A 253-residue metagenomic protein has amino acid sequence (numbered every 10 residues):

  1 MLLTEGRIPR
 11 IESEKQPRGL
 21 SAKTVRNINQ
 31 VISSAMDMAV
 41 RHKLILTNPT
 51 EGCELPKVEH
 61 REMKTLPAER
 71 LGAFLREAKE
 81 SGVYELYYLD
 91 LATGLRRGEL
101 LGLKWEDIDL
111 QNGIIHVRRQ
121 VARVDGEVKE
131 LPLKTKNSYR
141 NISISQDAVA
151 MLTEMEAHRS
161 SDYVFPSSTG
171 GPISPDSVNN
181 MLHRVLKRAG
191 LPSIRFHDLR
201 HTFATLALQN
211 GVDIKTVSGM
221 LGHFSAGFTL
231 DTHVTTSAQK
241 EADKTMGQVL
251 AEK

Functional and structural regions predicted by a protein language model:
M1-R18, D37: Basic/aromatic-enriched alpha-helical hairpins
E12, R18-A22, R26-V31, R41-L103 (+6 more regions): Basic, Lys/Arg- and aromatic-enriched nucleic-acid-binding interface segment
E14, R18, A22, A73-Y84 (+5 more regions): Short, basic (Lys/Arg/His-rich) helix/loop patches that form interaction surfaces in the mid-to-C-terminal regions
Q30, S34, Q146-A150, N180 (+2 more regions): Generic recognition of well-ordered alpha-helical segments within structured catalytic/regulatory domains
S33-M36, V40, Q239: C-terminal flanking helix
K57, T65, V121, V149 (+1 more regions): Catalytic-site neighborhood detector that most strongly recognizes the C-terminal catalytic loop/helix of tyrosine
R76, N112, D125-E127, L131-A150 (+3 more regions): C-terminal secondary-structure termini that scaffold catalytic or DNA-interacting sites
